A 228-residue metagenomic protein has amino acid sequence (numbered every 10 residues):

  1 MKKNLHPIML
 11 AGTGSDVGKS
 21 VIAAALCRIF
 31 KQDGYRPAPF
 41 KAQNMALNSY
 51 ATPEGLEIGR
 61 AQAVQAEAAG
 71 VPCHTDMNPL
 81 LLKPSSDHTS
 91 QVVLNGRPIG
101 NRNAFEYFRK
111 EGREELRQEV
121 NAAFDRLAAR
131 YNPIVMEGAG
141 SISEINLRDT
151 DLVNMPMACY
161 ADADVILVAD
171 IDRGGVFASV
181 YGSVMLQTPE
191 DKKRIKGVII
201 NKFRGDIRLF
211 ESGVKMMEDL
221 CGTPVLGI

Functional and structural regions predicted by a protein language model:
M1-I228: Flexible phosphate-sensing "switch/lid" loops adjacent to ATP/NTP-binding sites across phosphate-transfer
